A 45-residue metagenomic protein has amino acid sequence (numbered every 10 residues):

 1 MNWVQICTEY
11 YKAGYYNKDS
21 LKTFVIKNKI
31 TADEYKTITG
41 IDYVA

Functional and structural regions predicted by a protein language model:
M1-A45: Viral virion structural and adsorption modules
